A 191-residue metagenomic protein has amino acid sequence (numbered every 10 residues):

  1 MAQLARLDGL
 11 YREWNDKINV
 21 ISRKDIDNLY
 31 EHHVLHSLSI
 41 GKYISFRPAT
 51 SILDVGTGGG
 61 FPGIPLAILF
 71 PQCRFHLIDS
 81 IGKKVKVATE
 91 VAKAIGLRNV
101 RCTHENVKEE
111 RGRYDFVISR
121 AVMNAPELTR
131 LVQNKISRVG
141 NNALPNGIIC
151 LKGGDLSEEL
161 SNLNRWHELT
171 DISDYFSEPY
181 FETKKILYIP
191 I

Functional and structural regions predicted by a protein language model:
M1-P48, L53, K83-V100: Class I SAM-dependent transferase core
D54-G58: Conserved S-adenosyl-L-methionine
G59-Q72: Conserved SAM-binding loop of SAM-dependent methyltransferases across substrates and taxa, primarily the Class I
R74-D79: Conserved SAM-binding motif I beta-strand of class I
T103-E109: Conserved SAM/SAH-binding loop
F116-K135: A short SAM/SAH-binding and catalytic strip from SAM-dependent methyltransferases
G140-D155: Conserved beta-strand signature within the Rossmann-like core of class I S-adenosyl-L-methionine
G154-I191: Active-site capping/gating segments
